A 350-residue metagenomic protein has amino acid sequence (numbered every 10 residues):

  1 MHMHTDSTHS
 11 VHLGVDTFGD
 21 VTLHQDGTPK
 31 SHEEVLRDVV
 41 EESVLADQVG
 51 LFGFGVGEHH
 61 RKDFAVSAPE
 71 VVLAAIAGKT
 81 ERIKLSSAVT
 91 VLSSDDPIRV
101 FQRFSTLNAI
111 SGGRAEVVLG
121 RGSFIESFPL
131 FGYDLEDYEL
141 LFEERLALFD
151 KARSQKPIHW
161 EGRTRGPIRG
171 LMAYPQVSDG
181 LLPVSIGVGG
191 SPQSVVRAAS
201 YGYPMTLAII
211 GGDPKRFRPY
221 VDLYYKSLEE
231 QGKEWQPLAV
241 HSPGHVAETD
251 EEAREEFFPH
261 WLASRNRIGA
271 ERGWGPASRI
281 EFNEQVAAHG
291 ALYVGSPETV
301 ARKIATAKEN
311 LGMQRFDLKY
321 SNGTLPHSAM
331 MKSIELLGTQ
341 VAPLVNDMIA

Functional and structural regions predicted by a protein language model:
M1-K84, L182: N-terminal beta1-alpha1-beta2 module of alpha/beta enzyme domains
H2-H9, V15-T17, E139-A173, P214-Q314 (+1 more regions): An alpha-helical appendage that flanks or caps ligand/catalytic pockets
H2-V11, V15, Q25, D96-Y203 (+2 more regions): Internal, glycine-rich beta/alpha segment that forms the wall or movable "lid" of small-molecule/cofactor binding
L13, A46, E58, I76 (+7 more regions): Conserved, mostly hydrophobic/aromatic
L13-T17, F54-V56, L85-S87, A115-L119 (+4 more regions): Hydrophobic faces of well-ordered beta-strands that scaffold small-molecule active sites in alpha/beta enzyme cores
V21-R37, T90-I98, D179-G190, A247 (+1 more regions): Active-site mouth loops of central-metabolism enzymes
E34-L45, G189-V196, T299-T306: Short, acidic/polar
G53-I76, V91, I209-G212, K319-M330: Glycine-rich, proline-tolerant flexible connector loops at the mouths of alpha/beta enzymes
